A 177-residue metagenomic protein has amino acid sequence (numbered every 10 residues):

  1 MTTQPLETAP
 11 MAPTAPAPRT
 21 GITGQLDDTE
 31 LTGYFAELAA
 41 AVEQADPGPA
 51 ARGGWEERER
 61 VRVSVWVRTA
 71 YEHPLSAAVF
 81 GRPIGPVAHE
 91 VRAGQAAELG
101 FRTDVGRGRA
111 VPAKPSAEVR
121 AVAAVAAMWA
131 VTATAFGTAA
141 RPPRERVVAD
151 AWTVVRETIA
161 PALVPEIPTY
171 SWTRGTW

Functional and structural regions predicted by a protein language model:
T2-M11, D104-G108, T134-W177: C-terminal peripheral helix-coil segments that are non-catalytic and often amphipathic
P16-E43, S64: An amphipathic alpha-helix adjacent to DNA-recognition modules
E30, Y34, L38, V42 (+3 more regions): Hydrophobic recognition helices of helix-based DNA-binding modules
A36, V61, G85-V111, P115-A133 (+1 more regions): Amphipathic alpha-helical packing segments from all-alpha helical-bundle domains
A36-L75, K114: Hydrophobic alpha-helical connector segments
V42-P49, A77-I84, G106-R109, T132-A139: Secondary-structure edge/capping motif, primarily at the C-terminal ends of alpha-helices and the immediately following
G53, E57, A78, P115 (+2 more regions): Short, solvent-exposed positions on alpha-helices
W66, V79-F80, A124, V155: Short alpha-helical scaffolding segments that buttress acidic/His motifs in well-ordered protein cores
